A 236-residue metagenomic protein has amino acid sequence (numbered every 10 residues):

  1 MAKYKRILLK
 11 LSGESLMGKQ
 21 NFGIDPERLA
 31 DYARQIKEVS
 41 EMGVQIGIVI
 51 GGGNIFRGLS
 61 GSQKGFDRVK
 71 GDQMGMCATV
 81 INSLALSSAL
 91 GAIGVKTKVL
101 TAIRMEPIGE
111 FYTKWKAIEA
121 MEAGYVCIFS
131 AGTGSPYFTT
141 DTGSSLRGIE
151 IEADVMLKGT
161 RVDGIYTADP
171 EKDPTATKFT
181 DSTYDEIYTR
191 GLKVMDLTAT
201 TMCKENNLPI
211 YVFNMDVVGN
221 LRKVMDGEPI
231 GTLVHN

Functional and structural regions predicted by a protein language model:
M1-N236: C-terminal catalytic "cap/lid" subdomain
